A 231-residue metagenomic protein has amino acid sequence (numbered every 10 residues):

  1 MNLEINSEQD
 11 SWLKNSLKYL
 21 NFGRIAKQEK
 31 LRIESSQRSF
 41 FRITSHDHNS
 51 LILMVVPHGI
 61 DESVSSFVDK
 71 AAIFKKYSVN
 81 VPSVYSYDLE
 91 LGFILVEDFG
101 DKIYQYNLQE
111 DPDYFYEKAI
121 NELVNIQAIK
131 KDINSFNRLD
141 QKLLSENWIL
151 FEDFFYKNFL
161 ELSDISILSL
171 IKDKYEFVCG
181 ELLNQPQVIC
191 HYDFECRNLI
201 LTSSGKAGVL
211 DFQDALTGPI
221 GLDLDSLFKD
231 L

Functional and structural regions predicted by a protein language model:
M1-I25: Juxta-kinase regulatory segment immediately upstream of eukaryotic protein kinase catalytic domains
L20-K27, S66, D173, G180-E181: Short Pro/Gly-enriched beta-strand edge/turn motifs at strand-loop
G23-F41: ATP-binding glycine-rich phosphate-binding loop
R32, F41-E146, K157-L160, L183: ATP-binding pocket architecture of kinase catalytic cores
R38-T44, L53, I126, E176-L222: Active-site acidic catalytic loop and adjacent metal/ATP-binding pocket of ATP-dependent phosphoryl transfer enzymes
G59, D214-L216, L231: Short, contiguous acidic/charged loop-to-helix segments that flank catalytic cores in large enzymes
I149-F159, G221-L231: Active-site activation/catalytic loop segments of kinase-like enzymes and analogous catalytic loops in related
F159-V178, A207, L231: A conserved long alpha-helix in the C-terminal portion of kinase-like catalytic domains
